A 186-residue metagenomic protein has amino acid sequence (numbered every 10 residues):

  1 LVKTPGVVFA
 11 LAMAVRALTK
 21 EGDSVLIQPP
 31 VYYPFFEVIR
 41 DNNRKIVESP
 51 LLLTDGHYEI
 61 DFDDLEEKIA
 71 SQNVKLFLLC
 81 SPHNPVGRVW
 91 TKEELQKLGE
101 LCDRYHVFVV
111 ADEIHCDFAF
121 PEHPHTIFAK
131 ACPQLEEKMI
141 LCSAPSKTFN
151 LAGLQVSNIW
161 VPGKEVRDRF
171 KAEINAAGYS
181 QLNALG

Functional and structural regions predicted by a protein language model:
L1-S24, K164: Phosphate-binding glycine-rich loop
A17-I39: Conserved PLP-anchoring active-site segment centered on the Schiff-base-forming lysine
D23, R44, R104-F108, E136-E137: A short helix->loop->beta-strand "cap" motif at the edges of active sites that frequently abuts
P29, E48-L53: Short beta->alpha connector loops at strand-helix junctions that form conserved, small/polar/Pro-enriched
D41-V47: A short helix-loop-beta submotif of the ANL/AMP-binding
L53-H123: Active-site phosphate-binding strand-loop segment of PLP-dependent enzymes
K138-G186: PLP-dependent aminotransferase class I/II
